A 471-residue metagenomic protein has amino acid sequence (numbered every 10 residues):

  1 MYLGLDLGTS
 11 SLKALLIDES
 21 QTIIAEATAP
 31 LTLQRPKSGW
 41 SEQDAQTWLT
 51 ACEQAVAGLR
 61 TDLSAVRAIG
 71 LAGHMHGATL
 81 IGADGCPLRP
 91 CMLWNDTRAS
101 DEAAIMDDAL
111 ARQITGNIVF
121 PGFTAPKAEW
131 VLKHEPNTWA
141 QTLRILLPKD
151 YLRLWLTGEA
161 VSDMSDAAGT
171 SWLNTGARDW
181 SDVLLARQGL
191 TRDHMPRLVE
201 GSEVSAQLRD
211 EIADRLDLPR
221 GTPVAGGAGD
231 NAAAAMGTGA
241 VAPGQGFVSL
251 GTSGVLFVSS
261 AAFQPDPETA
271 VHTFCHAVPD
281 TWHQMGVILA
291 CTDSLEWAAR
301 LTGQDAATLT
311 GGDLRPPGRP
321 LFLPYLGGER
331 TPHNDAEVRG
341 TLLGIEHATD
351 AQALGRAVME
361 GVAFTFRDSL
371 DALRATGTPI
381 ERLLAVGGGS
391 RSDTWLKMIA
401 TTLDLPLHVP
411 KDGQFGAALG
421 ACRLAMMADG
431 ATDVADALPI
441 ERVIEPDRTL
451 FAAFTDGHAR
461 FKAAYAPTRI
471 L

Functional and structural regions predicted by a protein language model:
M1-P90, Q113, Q141, A213-D214 (+3 more regions): N-terminal glycine/serine-rich phosphate-binding loop of ATP-dependent small-molecule kinases, especially carbohydrate
L3-G4, S100, A104-V161, S171-D182 (+3 more regions): Active-site core segments that coordinate phosphate-bearing ligands/cofactors across diverse enzyme families
A14-L16, Q21, I69, D96 (+3 more regions): Conserved small-residue
A25-A29, P196, R442: Structural signal for short hydrophobic segments within the conserved structured cores of catalytic domains across
A29-P30, W94, L289: A generic structural motif
D44, D96, D230: Short, conserved phosphate/pyrophosphate- and ester-handling motifs at nucleotide-, phospho-/glycolipid
A57-W94, N117-T124, R153-N174, R197-E200 (+1 more regions): Short beta-strand-loop/turn "lid" adjacent to the catalytic site in phosphate-handling enzymes
Q188-E200: A conserved helix-loop-beta module that forms one wall/lid of the active-site cleft in ATP-utilizing catalytic domains
